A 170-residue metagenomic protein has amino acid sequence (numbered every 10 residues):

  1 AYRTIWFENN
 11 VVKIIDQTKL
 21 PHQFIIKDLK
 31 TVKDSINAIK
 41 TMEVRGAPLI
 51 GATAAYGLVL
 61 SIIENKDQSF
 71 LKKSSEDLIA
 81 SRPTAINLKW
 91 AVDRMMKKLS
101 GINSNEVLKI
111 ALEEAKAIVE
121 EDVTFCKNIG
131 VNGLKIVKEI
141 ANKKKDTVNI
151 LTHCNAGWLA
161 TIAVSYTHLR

Functional and structural regions predicted by a protein language model:
R3-N105: Long amphipathic alpha-helical segments
L108: Glycine-rich phosphate-binding segment of PLP-dependent enzymes
A111-A141, T147-A163: Active-site pocket-lining segments that scaffold enzyme catalytic pockets across diverse folds
T167-H168: Conserved small/polar residues in nucleotide/adenosyl-binding loops
